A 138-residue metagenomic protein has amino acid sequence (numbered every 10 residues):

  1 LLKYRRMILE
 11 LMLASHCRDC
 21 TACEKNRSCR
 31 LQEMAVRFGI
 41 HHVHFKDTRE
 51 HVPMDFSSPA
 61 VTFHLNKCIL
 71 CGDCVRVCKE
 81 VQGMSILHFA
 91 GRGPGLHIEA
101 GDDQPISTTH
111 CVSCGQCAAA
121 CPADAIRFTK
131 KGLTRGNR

Functional and structural regions predicted by a protein language model:
L1-S113, A119-R138: Fe-S ferredoxin-like electron-transfer domains and their immediately adjacent linker/connector regions across
